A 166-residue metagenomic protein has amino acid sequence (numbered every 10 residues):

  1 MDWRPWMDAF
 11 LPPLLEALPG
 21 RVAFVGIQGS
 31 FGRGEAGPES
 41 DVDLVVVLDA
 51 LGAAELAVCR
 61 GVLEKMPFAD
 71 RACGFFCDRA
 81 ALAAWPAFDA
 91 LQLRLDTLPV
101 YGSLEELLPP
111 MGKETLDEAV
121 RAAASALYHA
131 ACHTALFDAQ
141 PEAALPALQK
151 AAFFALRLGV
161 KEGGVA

Functional and structural regions predicted by a protein language model:
M1-E16, G20, G32-E39, D49-A166: Catalytic core of pol beta-like nucleotidyltransferases
F24-I27: Hydrophobic/anchoring residues in structured secondary elements
L44-V46: Short beta-strand->loop micro-motif that forms the acidic, two-metal-ion catalytic signature in nucleotide-processing
